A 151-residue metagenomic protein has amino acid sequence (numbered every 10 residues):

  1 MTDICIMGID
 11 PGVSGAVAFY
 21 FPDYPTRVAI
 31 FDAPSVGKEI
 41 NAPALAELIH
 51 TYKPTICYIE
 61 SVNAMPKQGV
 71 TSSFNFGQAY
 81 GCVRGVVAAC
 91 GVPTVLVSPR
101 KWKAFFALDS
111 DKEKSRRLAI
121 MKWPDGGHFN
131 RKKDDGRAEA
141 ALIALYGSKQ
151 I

Functional and structural regions predicted by a protein language model:
M1-I151: Phosphate- and other anionic-substrate recognition elements at nucleic-acid/protein interfaces
